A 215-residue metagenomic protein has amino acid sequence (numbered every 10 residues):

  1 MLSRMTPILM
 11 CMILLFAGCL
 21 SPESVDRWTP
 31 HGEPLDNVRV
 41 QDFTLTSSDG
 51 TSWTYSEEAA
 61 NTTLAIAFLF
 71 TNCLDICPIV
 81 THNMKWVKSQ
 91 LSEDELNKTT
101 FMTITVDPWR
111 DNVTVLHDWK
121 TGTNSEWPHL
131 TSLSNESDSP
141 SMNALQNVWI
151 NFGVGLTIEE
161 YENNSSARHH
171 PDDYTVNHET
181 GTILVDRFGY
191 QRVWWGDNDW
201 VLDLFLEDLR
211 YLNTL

Functional and structural regions predicted by a protein language model:
M1-V25: Secretory targeting signatures
S24-E57: N-terminal "domain-start" segment that seeds a small globular fold
V38-R39, T63, N177-E179: Short, small/polar residue-rich loop motifs at catalytic or cofactor-binding pockets
W53-M84: Short active-site neighborhood of thiol/selenol oxidoreductases, capturing the structured segment around
T81-V148: Structural microenvironment flanking redox-active thiols in thiol-disulfide oxidoreductases
G155-L215: Thiol-/selenol-based redox modules, centered on thioredoxin-like and closely related oxidoreductase domains
